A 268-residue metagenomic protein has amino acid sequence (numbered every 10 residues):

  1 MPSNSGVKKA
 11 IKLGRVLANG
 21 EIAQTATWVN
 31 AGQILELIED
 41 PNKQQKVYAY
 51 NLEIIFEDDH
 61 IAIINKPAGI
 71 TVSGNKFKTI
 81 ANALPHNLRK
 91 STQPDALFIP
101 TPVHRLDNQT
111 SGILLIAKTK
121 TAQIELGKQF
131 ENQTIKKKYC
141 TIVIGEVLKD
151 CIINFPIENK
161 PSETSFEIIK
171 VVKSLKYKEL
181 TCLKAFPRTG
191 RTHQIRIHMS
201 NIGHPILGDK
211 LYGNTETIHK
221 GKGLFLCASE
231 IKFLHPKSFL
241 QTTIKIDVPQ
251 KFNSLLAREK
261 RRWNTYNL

Functional and structural regions predicted by a protein language model:
M1-I152, P156-E158, N253-K260, Y266: RNA pseudouridine synthases
M1-K9, E167-K178, H198-L268: Pseudouridine synthases involved in rRNA/tRNA modification
G20-I22, E167-V171, K178, L183-F186: Short histidine-centered loop motifs in beta-beta connectors
Y50, F98-I99, K149, I153 (+4 more regions): Short beta-strand or tight-loop elements that sit immediately N-terminal to catalytic metal-binding acidic residues
I54, V143, S165-I168, I206: Conserved hydrophobic positions within beta-strands
L126, R191-M199: Short beta-strand segments enriched for Tyr within beta-sheet-rich domains, predominantly fibronectin type III
I144, F186, L234-P236: A generic structural motif
